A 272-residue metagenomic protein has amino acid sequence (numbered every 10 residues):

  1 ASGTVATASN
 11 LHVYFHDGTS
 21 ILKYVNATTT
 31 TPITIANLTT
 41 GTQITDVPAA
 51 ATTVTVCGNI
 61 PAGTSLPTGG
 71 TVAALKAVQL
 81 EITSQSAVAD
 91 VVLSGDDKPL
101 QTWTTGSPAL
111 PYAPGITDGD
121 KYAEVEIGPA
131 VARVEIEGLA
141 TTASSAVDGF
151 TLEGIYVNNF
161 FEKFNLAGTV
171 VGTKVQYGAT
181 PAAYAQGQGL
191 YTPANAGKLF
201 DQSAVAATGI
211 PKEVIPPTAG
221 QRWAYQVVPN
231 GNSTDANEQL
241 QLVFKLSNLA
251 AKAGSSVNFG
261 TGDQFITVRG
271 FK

Functional and structural regions predicted by a protein language model:
G3-V72, L110, R133, E137 (+1 more regions): Tryptophan-paired
K76-P129, E137-L139, V268-K272: Extracellular beta-sheet/turn segments enriched in Thr/Pro/Gly and aliphatic residues
